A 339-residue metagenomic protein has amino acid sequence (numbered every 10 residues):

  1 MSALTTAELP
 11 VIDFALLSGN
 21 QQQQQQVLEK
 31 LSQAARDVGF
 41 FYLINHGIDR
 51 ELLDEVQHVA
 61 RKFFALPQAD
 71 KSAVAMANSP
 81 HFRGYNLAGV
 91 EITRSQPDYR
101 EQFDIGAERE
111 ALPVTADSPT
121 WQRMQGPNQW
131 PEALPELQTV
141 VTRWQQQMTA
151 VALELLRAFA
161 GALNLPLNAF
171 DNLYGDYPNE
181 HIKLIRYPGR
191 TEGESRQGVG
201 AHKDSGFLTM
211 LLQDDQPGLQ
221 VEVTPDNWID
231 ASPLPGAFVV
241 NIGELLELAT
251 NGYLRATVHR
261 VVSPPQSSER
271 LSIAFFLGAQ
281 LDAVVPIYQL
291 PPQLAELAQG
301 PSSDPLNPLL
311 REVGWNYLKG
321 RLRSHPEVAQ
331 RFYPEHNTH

Functional and structural regions predicted by a protein language model:
M1-H339: Peripheral, non-catalytic segments flanking oxidoreductase cores
